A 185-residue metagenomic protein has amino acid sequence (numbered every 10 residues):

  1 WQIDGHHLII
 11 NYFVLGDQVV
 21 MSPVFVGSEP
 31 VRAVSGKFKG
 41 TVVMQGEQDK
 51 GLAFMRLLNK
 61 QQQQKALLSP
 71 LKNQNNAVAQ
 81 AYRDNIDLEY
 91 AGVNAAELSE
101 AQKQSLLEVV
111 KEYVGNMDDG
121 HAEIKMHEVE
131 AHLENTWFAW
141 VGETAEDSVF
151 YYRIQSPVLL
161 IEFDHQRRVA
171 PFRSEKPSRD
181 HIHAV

Functional and structural regions predicted by a protein language model:
W1-M44, Q48-V185: A cross-kingdom marker for long, charged
